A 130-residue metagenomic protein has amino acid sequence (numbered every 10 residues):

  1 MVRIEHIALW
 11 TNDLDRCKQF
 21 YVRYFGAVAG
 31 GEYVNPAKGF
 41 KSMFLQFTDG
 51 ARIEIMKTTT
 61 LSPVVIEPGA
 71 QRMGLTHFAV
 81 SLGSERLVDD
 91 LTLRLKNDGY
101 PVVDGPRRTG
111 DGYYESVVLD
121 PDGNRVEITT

Functional and structural regions predicted by a protein language model:
M1-V2, T130: Absolute protein N-terminus
V2, W10-I53, T59: Core segments of cupin and vicinal oxygen chelate
I4-N12, M43-F47, I66-R94, Y114-L119: Vicinal oxygen chelate
F25, Q71, D98-G99: Extracytoplasmic/secreted proteins and extracellular or luminal domains
G31, V64-E67: Short, P/G- and charge-enriched loop/turn segments at secondary-structure junctions
F44, T92-T130: Vicinal oxygen chelate
L61-V64, D98: A short local loop/turn or secondary-structure capping micro-motif enriched for an aromatic residue
